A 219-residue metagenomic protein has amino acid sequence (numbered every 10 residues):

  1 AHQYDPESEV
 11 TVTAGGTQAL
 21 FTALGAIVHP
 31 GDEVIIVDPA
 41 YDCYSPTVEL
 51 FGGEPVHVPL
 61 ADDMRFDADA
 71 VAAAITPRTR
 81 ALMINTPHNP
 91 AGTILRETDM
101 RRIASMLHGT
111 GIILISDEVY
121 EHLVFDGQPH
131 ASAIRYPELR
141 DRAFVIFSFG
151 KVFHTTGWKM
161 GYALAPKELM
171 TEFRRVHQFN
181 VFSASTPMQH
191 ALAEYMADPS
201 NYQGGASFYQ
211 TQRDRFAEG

Functional and structural regions predicted by a protein language model:
A1-E33: Phosphate-binding glycine-rich loop
A1-Y4, A74, R78, T211-G219: Short, intrinsically disordered, charge-balanced linker/junction segments flanking boundaries in proteins
S8, G25-I84, E97: PLP-dependent aminotransferase-like
T13, V56-V58, I146: Hydrophobic residues at beta-strand termini and immediately following loops that shape nucleotide-binding pockets
G53, L107-I113, L139-D141: A short helix->loop->beta-strand "cap" motif at the edges of active sites that frequently abuts
D62-Q128: Active-site phosphate-binding strand-loop segment of PLP-dependent enzymes
R142-G219: PLP-dependent aminotransferase class I/II
